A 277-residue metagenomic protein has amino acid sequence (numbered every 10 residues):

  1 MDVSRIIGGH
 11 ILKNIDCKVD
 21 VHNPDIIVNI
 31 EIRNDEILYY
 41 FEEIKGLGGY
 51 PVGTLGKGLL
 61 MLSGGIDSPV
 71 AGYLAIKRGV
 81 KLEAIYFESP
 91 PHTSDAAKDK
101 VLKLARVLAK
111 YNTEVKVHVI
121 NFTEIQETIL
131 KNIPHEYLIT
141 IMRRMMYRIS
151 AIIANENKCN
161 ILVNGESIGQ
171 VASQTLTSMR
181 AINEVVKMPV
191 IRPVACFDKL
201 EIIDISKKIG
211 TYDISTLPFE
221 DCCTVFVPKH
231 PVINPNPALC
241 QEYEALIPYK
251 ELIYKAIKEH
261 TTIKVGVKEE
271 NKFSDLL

Functional and structural regions predicted by a protein language model:
M1-L59, P69-K116, E184, V232-P237 (+2 more regions): RNA-binding accessory domains that recognize and position tRNA/RNA substrates
I6-K18, E43-L55, Q126-E127, K131-D204 (+4 more regions): Active-site adenylate/phosphate-handling loop in enzymes that bind or generate adenylated species
L60, A84-Y86, V119, N164 (+1 more regions): Structural beta-sheet core signal
G65: Conserved G/P- and acidic residue-centered "switch" motifs that form tight phosphate/ATP-binding loops in soluble
A105-N132, D221: A conserved beta-strand->alpha-helix junction
Q170, P218-F226: Small/polar glycine-rich anion-binding or flexible loop at a beta-alpha turn
G210-P218: A short alpha-helix-loop-beta-strand transition element characteristic of N-terminal alpha/beta dinucleotide-binding
Q241: Long, contiguous binding/interaction regions
